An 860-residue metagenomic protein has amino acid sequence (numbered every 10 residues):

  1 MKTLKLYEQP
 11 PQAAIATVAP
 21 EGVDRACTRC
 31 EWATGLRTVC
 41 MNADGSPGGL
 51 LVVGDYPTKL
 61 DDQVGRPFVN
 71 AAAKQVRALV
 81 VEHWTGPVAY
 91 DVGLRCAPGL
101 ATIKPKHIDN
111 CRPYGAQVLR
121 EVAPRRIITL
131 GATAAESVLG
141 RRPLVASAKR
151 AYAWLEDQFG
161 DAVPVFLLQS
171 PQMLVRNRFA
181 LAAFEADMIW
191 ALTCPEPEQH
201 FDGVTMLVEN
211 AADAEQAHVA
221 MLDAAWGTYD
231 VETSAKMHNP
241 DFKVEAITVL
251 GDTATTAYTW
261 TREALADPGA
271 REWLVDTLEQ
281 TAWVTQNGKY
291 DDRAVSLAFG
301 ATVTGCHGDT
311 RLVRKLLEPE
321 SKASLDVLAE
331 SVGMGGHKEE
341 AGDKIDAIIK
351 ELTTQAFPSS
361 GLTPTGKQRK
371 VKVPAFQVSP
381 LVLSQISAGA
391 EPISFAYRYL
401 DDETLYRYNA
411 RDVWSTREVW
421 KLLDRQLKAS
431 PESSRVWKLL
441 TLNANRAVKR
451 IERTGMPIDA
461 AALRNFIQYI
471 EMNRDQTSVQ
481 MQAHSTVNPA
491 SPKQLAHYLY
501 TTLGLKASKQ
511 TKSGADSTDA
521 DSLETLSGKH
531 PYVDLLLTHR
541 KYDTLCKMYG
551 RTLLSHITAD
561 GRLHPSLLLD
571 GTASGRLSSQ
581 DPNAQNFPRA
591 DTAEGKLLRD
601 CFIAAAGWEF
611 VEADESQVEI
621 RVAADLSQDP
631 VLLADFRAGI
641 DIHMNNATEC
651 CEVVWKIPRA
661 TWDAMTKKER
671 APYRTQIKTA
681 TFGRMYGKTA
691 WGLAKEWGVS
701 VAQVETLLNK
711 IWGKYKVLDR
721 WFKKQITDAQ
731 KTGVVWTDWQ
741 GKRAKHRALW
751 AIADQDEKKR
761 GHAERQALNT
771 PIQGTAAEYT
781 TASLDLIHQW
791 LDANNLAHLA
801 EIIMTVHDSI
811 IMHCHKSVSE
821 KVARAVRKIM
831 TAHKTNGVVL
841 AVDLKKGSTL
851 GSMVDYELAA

Functional and structural regions predicted by a protein language model:
K2-A16, P197-V208, L850-A860: Acidic, low-complexity intrinsically disordered tails
K2-P197: A polyanion-binding, active-site-adjacent surface
R125-G131, T228, T281-G288, F610-E612: Acidic beta-strand-to-loop metal/phosphate-binding motif
Q169-S170, A301-D326, G639-M644: Conserved beta-strand -> loop -> alpha-helix junction used to position metal-binding or nucleic-acid-contacting
T193-E263, A294, A301-G305, E320 (+10 more regions): Conserved "right-hand" nucleotidyltransferase catalytic core of DNA-directed polymerases
Q368, P392-R398, K449-R453, K506 (+6 more regions): Conserved catalytic core of nucleic-acid polymerases
Y715, K828-G837: A common structural junction motif
I811-H815: Short hydrophobic/aromatic beta-strand micro-patches that form the beta-sheet surface supporting nucleotide- or nucleic
